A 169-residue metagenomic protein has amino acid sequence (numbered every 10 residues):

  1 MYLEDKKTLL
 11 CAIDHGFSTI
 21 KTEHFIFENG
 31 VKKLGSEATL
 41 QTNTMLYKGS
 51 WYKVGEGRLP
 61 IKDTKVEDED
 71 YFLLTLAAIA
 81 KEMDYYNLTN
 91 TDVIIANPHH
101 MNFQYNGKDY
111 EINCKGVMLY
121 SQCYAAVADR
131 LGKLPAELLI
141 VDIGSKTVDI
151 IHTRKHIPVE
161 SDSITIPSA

Functional and structural regions predicted by a protein language model:
M1-I140, I157-S168: Nucleotide/phosphate-binding catalytic cleft detector across ATP-hydrolyzing and phosphate-transferring enzymes
V141-K146: Active-site-proximal alpha-helical scaffolds that flank and shape metal-associated catalytic sites
D149-I151: A structural feature that tracks compact, well-ordered secondary-structure segments with a strong bias toward
R154: A cytosolic small-molecule/anion-sensing beta-strand core signal
